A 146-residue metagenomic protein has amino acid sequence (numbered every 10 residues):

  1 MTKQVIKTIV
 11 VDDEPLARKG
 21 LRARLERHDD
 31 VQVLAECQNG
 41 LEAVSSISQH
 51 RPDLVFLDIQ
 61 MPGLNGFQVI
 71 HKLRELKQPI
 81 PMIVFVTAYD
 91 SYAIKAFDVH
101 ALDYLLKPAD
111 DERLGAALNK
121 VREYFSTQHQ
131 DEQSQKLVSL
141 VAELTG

Functional and structural regions predicted by a protein language model:
M1-I6, L76-Q78: Extreme N-terminus of proteins, especially the signal/transit-peptide cleavage junction and the first residues
Q4-L16, L21, L25: Conserved acidic segment of CheY-like receiver
E14, L41-V141: CheY-like receiver
A23-H28, S46: Alpha-helical interaction/dimerization surfaces of two-component signaling modules
D29-V33, P79-P81: A generic structural motif
V33-L34, Y104: Generic structural signal for residues in well-ordered beta-strands
L34-L41: Conserved Asp/Asn-Gly motif in the active-site loop of CheY-like receiver
A142-G146: Short, intrinsically disordered, charge-balanced linker/junction segments flanking boundaries in proteins
